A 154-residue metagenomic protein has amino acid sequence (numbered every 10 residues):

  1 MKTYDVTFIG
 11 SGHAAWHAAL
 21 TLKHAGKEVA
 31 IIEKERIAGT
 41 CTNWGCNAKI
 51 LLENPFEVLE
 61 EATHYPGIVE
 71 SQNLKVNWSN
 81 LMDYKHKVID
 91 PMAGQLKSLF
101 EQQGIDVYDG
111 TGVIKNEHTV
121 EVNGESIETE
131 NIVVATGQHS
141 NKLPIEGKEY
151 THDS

Functional and structural regions predicted by a protein language model:
M1-A14: Beta1/beta-strand and adjacent pyrophosphate-binding region of the FAD-binding site in flavoprotein oxidoreductases
K2-Y4, L20-K27, I32-S154: Glycine-rich flavin
G12-L22: N-terminal glycine-/charge-rich "phosphate-binding" loop or analogous flexible N-terminal tail
